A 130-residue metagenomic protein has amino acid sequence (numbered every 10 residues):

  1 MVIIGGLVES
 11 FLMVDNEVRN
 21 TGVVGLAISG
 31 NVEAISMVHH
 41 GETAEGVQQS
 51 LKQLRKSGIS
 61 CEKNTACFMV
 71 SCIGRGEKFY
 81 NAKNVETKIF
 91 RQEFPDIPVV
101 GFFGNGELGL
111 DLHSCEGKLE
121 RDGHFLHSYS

Functional and structural regions predicted by a protein language model:
M1-S130: Hydrophobic alpha/beta core scaffold segments
